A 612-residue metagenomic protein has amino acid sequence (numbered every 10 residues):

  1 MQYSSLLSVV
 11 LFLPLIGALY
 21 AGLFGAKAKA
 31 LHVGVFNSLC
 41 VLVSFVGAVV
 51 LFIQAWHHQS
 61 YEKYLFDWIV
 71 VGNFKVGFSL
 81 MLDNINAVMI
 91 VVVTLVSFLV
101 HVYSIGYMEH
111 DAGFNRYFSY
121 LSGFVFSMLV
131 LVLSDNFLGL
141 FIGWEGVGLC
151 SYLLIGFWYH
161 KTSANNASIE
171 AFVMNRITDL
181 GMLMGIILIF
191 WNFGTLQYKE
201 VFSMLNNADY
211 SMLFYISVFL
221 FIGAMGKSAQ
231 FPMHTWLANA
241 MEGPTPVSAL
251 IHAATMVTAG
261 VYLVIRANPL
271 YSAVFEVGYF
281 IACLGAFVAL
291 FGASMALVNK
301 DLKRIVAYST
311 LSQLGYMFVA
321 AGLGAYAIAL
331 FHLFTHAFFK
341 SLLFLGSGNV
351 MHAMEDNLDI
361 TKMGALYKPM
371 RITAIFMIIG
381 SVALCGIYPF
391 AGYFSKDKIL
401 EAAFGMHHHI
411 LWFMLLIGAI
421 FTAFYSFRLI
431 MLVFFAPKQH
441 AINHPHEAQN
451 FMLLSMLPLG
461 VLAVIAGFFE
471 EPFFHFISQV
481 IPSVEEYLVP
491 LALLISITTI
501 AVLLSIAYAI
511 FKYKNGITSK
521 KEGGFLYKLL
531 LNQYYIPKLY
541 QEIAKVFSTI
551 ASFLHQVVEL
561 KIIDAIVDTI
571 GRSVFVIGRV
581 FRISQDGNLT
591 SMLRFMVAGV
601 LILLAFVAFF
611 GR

Functional and structural regions predicted by a protein language model:
M1-F12, A28-V35, K75-V92, V130-G143 (+6 more regions): Membrane-entry segments of alpha-helical transmembrane domains in multi-pass membrane proteins
M1-S8, Y20-S119, N192-Y210, F214 (+6 more regions): Transmembrane helix-loop-helix hairpins at membrane boundaries of multipass inner-membrane proteins
V41-F52, F98, I186, S496-I510: Hydrophobic core of alpha-helical transmembrane segments in multi-pass integral membrane proteins
V49, K340, I420-F427, T499-K521: Hydrophobic alpha-helical membrane-embedded segments
Y61-K75, K199-L205, K398-A402, P472-V489: Membrane-interfacial helical/loop segments at transmembrane boundaries in membrane proteins
T94-L140, L149-F451, M456, L462 (+1 more regions): Hydrophobic transmembrane alpha-helices and their helix-loop junctions in integral membrane proteins
P445-Y508: Hard-cation-handling environments
I477-P490, I517-R612: Aromatic-capped, Gly/Pro-kinked transmembrane alpha-helices
